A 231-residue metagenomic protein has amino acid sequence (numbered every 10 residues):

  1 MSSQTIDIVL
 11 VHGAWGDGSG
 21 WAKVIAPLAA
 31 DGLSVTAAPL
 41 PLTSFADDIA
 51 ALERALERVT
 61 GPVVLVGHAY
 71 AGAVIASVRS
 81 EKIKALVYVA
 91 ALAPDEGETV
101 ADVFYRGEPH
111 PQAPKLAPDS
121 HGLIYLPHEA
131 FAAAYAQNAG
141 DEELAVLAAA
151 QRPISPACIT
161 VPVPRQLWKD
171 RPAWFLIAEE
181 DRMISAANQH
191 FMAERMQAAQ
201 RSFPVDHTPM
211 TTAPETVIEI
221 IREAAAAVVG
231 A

Functional and structural regions predicted by a protein language model:
Q4-G61: Active-site catalytic motif of lipid deacylating hydrolases and related acyltransferases
I6, W168-A173, M196-A198: Short, proline-enriched alpha-helix->beta-strand connector loops that line the catalytic pocket of alpha/beta-hydrolase
V11-G13, A69, A91, A178: Glycine-rich His-Gly loop
V66-A71, I75: Gly/Ala-rich beta-loop-alpha elbow adjacent to hydrolase catalytic centers
K82-H128, S155-P162: Flexible "cap/lid" loop of the alpha/beta hydrolase fold
V146-L167: Active-site nucleophile elbow and catalytic-triad environment of alpha/beta-hydrolase enzymes
A178-P204, T208-T211, T216, E223-A224: Conserved loop-alpha-helix segment in the C-terminal half of the alpha/beta-hydrolase fold that carries the catalytic
